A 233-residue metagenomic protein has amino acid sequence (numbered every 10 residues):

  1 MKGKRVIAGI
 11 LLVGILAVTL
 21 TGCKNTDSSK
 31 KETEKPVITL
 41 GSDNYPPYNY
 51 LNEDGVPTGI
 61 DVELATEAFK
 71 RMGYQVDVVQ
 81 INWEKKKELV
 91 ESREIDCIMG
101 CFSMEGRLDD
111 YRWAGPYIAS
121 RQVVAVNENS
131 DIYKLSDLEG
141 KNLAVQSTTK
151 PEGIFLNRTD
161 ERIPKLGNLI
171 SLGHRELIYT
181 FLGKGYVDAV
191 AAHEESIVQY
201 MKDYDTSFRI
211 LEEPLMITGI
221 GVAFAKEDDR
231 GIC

Functional and structural regions predicted by a protein language model:
M1-I10: Bacterial N-terminal signal peptides that target proteins for export
V18-G22: C-terminal motif of bacterial Sec signal peptides marking the signal peptidase cleavage site
K24-N25, G59-R71, N129-P151, V198 (+1 more regions): Extended ligand-binding regions for polar small-molecule ligands
K30-F102, S171: Extracytoplasmic small-molecule ligand-binding "clamshell" domains of the periplasmic binding protein/Venus flytrap
S42-N44, I118-V126, E194, K202-C233: Periplasmic-binding protein-like
Y50-E53, A65-Y74, K150-L172, M201-D205: Ligand-binding cleft/hinge of the Venus flytrap
Y74, N82, S103, G115-K165 (+1 more regions): A conserved helix-loop-strand patch within extracytoplasmic ligand-binding domains of the periplasmic binding
K85-E88, C101-D110, I154-R158, F181-M216: A ligand-binding cleft/hinge motif common to bilobed small-molecule-binding domains
